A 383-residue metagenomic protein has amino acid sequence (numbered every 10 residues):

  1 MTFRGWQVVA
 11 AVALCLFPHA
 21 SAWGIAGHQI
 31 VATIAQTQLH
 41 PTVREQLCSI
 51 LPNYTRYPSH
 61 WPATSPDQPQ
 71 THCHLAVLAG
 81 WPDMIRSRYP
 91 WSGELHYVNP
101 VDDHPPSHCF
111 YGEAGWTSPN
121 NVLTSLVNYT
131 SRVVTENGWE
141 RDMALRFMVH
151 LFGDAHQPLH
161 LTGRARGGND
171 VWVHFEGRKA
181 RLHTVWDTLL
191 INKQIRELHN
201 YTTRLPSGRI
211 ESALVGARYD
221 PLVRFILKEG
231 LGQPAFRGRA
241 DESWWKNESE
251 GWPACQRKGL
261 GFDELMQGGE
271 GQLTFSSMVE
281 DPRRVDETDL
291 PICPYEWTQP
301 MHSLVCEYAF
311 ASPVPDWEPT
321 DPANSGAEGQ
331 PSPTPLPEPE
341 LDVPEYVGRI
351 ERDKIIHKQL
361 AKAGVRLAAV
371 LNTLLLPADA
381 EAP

Functional and structural regions predicted by a protein language model:
M1-A22: Fungal secretory targeting signals
V8-V9, W23, E340-E345: Short amphipathic alpha-helical segments, especially helix-boundary/capping motifs
P18-L151, P158, T162-E340, D353-P383: N-terminal, motif-rich segments that launch catalysis or mediate targeting to/interaction with membranes, typified by
